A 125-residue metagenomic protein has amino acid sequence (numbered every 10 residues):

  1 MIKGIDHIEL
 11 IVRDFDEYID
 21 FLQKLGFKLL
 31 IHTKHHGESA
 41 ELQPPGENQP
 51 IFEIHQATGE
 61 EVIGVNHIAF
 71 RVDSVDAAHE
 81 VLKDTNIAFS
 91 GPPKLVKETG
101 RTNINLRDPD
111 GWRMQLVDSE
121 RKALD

Functional and structural regions predicted by a protein language model:
M1-D16, V65-I68, E120-D125: N-terminal beta-strand motif that seeds the catalytic metal site of vicinal oxygen chelate
I2, E9-Q49: Core segments of cupin and vicinal oxygen chelate
H32, E41, H79, K83-D125: Vicinal oxygen chelate
S39, I51, A69, N103-N105: Short hydrophobic/aromatic beta-strand element in the GNAT-like acyltransferase core that lines or flanks the acyl-donor
P45-P50, E61, V75-A77: Short, charged/polar surface micro-motifs in flexible loops or helix N-caps
F52-E53, Q115: Conserved beta-strand in the GNAT
I68-D84: Mid-chain, well-packed structural core segment of small domains
